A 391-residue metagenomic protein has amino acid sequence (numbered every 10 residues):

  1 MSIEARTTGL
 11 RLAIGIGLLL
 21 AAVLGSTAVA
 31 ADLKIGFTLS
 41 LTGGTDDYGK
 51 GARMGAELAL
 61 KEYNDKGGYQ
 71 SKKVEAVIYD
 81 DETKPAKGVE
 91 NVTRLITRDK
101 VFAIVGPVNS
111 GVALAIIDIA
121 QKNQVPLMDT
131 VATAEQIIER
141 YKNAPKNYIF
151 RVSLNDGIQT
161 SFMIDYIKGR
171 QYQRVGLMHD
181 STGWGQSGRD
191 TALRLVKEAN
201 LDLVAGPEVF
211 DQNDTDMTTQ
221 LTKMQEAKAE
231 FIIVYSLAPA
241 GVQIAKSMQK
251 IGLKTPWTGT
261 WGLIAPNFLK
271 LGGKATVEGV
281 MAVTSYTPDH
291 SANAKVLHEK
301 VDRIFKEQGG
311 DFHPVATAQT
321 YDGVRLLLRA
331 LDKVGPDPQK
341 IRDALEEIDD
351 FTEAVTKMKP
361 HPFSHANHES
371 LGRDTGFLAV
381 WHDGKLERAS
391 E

Functional and structural regions predicted by a protein language model:
S2-E4, G15-L20, A30-E391: Extracytosolic ligand-binding ectodomains
G9-R11: Non-catalytic alpha-helical scaffolds
V23-T27: N-terminal signal peptide c-region/cleavage motif recognized by signal peptidases
